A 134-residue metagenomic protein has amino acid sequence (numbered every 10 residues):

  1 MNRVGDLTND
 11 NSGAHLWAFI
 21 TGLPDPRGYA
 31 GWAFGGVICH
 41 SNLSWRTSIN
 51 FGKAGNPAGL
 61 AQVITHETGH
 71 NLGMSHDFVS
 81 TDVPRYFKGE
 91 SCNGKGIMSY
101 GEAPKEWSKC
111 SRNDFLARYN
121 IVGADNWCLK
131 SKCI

Functional and structural regions predicted by a protein language model:
M1-I134: Extracellular (secreted or membrane-anchored) zinc-dependent metallopeptidases, primarily metzincins but also closely
